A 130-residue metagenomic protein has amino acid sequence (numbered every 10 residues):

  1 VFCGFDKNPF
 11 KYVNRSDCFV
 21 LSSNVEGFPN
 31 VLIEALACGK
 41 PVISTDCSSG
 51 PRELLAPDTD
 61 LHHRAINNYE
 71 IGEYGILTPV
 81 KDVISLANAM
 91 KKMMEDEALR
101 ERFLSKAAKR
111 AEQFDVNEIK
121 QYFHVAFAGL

Functional and structural regions predicted by a protein language model:
V1-F5, Y12: Active-site donor-binding acidic/aromatic loop of nucleotide-activated sugar and phosphosugar transferases involved
F5, N24, C47: Aromatic "clamp/platform" in nucleotide-sugar-dependent glycosyltransferases that forms part of the donor/acceptor
P9, P29-L32, S44, P51: Short glycine/serine-rich donor-binding loops of glycosyltransferases
N14-G27, K40-P41: Acidic donor-binding loop of glycosyltransferase active sites
A56-V83, K92-E97: Conserved acidic donor-binding segment of nucleotide-sugar-dependent glycosyltransferases
Y74, K92, L99-Q113: A short, well-ordered alpha-helix in the C-terminal region of glycosyltransferases
N88-E95, V116-L130: C-terminal alpha-helical cap of glycosyltransferases
